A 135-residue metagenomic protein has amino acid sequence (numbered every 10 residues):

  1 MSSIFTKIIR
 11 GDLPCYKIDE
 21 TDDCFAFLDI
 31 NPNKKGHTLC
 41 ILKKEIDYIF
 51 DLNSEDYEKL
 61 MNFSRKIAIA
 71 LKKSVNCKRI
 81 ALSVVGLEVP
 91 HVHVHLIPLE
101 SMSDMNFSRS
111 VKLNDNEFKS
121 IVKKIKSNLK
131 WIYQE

Functional and structural regions predicted by a protein language model:
M1-E135: HIT superfamily nucleotide-processing domains
